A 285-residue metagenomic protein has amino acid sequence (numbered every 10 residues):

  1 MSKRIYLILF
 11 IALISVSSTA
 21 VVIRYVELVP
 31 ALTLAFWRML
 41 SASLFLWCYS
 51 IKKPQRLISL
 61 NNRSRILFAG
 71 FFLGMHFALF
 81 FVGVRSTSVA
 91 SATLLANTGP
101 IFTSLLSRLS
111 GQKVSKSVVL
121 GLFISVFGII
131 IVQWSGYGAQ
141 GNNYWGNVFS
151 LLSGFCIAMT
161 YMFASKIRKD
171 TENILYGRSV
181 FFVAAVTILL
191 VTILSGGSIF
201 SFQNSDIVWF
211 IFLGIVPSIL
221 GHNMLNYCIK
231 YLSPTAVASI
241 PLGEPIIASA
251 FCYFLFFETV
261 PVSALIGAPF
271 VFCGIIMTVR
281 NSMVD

Functional and structural regions predicted by a protein language model:
M1-F36, F68-F71, M75, L79 (+1 more regions): Glycine-/small-residue-enriched transmembrane alpha-helix faces in small-molecule transporters and effluxers
S2-I5, E27-F36, I58-R63, W134-C156 (+2 more regions): Juxtamembrane helix-entry segments on the extracytoplasmic side of multipass membrane proteins
L13, S43-L46, T103-L105, L109 (+1 more regions): Transmembrane alpha-helical segments that form core, pore/gating elements of small-molecule transporters/exporters
S15-V29, S41, A78-T87, L95 (+3 more regions): Juxtamembrane C-cap of transmembrane helices in multi-pass membrane transport proteins
S17, W47, G70, G74-A78 (+7 more regions): Hydrophobic/small/kink-forming positions within alpha-helical transmembrane segments of polytopic membrane proteins
W37, A92-T98, A164-A185, S218-F254: Helix-helix packing/entry segments at the starts of transmembrane helices
L46, S50, L67, L73 (+5 more regions): Hydrophobic transmembrane alpha-helices of multi-pass small-molecule transport proteins
I51-A90, A96, I131, G214-L232: Specific transmembrane alpha-helical segments of multi-pass solute transporters/efflux pumps, especially DMT/EamA
